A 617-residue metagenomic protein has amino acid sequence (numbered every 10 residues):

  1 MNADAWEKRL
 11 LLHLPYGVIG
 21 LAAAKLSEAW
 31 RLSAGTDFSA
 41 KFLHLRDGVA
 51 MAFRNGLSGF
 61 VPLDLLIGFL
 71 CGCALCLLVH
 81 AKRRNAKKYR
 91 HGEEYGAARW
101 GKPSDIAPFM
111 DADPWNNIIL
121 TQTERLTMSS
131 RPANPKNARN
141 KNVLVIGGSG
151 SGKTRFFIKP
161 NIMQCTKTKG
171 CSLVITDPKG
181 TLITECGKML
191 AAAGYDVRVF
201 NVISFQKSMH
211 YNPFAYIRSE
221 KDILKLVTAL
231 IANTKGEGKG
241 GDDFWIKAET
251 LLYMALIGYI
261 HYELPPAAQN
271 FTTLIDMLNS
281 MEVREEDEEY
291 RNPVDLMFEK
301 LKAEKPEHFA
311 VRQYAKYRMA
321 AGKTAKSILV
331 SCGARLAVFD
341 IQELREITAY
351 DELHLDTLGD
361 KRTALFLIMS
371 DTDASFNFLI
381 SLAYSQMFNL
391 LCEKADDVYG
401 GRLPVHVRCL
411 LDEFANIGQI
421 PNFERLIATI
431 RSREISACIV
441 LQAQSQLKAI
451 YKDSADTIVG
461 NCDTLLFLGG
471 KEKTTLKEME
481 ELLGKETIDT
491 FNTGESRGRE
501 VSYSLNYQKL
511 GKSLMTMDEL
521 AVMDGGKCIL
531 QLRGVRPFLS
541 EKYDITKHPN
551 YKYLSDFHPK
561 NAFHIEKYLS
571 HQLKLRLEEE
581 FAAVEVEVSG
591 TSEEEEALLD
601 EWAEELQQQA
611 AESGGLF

Functional and structural regions predicted by a protein language model:
M1-S151, R155-N161, T168-K169, K485 (+2 more regions): Basic- and hydrophobic-enriched, low-structure N-terminal and domain-boundary segments that flank ATP-binding catalytic
E28, N134-I435, I450, A455 (+3 more regions): P-loop NTPase motor domains
A52-N55, D64-N117, E220-L230, M277-S280 (+3 more regions): Short alpha-helical interface patches
L126-P132, K235-F244, P266, D489-Q508: Low-complexity, polar-biased intrinsically disordered regions enriched in Pro/Ser/Thr/Gly
V202, G470, K542: Active-site donor-binding loop signature of nucleotide-sugar glycosyltransferases
F214-A215, K542-P549: A short, sequence-level motif marking secondary-structure junctions
I427-S432, S436-I529: Conserved ATP-driven motor cores of ASCE-family P-loop NTPases powering translocation/secretion/packaging/pilus
S513, K552-S555: Extended alpha-helical interface modules used as scaffolds for assembling large macromolecular complexes
